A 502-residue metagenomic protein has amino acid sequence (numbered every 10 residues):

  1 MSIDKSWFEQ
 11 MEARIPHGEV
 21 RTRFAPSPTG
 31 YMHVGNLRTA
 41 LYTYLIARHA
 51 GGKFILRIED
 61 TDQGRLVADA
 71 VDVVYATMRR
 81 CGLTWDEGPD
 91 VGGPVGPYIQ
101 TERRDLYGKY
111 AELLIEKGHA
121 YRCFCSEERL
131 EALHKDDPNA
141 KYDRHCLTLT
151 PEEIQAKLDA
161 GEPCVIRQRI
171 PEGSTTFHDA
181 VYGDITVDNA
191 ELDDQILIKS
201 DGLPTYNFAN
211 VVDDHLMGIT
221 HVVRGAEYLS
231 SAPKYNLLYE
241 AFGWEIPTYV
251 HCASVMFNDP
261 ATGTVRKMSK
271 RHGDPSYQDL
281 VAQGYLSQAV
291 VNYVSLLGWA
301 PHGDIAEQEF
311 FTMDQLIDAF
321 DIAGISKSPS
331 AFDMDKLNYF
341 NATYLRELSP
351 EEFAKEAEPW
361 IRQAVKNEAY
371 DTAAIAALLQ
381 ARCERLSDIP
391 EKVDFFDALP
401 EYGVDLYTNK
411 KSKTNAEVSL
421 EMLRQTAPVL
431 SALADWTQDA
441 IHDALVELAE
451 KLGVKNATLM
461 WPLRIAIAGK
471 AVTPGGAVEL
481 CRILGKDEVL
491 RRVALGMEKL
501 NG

Functional and structural regions predicted by a protein language model:
M1-Y31, G51-F54, A156, G173 (+7 more regions): Non-catalytic terminal extensions that flank enzyme cores
S2-D136, S231-W244, A289: N-terminal Rossmann-like or analogous alpha/beta NTP/dinucleotide-binding catalytic cores that position adenine
T43, V74, L114, G118 (+8 more regions): Residue-level signal for inorganic ion chemistry
R48-D62, F208-R224, E245-M256, G475-A477 (+2 more regions): Glycine-rich phosphate/pyrophosphate-binding loops and their adjacent beta-strand/loop elements at enzyme active sites
Y121-H251, M256-K267, S276: Active-site cores that bind ATP or allylic diphosphates and position pyrophosphate for catalysis
A289, K336, F353, D371-L378 (+3 more regions): Residue-level detector of well-ordered alpha-helical segments, enriched for hydrophobic/aromatic packing positions
P350-L452: Small-residue-rich helix-loop
D439-N501: Charged substrate- and nucleic-acid-binding regions of tRNA-handling and nucleotidyl-transfer enzymes, centered on
